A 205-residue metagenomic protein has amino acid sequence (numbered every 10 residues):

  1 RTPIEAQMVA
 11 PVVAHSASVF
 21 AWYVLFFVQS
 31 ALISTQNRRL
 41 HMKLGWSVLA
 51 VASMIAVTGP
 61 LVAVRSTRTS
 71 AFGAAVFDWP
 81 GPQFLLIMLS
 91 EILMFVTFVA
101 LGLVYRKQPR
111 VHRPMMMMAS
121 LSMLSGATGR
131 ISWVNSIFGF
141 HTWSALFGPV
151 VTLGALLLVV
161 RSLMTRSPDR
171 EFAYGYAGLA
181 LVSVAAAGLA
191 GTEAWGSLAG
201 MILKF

Functional and structural regions predicted by a protein language model:
R1-F205: Alpha-helical membrane insertion/targeting regions
